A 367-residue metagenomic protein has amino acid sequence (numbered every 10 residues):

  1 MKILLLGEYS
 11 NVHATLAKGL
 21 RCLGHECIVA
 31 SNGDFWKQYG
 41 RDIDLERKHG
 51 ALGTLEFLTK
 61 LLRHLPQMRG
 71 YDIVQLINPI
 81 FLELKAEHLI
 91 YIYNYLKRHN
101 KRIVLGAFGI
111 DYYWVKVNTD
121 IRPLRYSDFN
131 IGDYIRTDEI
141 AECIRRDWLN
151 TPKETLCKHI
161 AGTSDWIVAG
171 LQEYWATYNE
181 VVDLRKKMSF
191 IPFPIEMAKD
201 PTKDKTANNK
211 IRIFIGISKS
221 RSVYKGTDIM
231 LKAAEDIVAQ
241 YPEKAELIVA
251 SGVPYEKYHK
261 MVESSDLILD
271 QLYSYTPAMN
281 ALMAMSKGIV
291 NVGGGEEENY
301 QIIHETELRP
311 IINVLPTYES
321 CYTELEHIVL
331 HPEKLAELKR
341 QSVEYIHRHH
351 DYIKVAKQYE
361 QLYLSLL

Functional and structural regions predicted by a protein language model:
Y39-R41, L105-T151, S220, E296 (+1 more regions): Acceptor-binding helix/loop patch of EC 2.4 sugar-transfer enzymes, predominantly nucleotide-sugar-dependent
L65-R69, Y91-R98, D128-I167: Membrane-proximal helix-turn-helix segments that form the acceptor-binding/catalytic region of lipid-linked
W114-V115, R145-M188, K232, Y359: A short, active-site helix/loop in glycosyltransferases that binds the activated sugar's phosphate group
S189-K225, L231: Conserved donor-binding/catalytic core segment of Leloir-type glycosyltransferases
E263-T276, I289-V290: Acidic donor-binding loop of glycosyltransferase active sites
I289-E297: Short hydrophobic beta-strand element within catalytic cores of glycosyltransferases and related nucleotide-activated
Y300-E326: Change "using UDP/GDP/dTDP sugars" to "using nucleotide sugars
E333-L364: A charged, aromatic-enriched C-terminal amphipathic alpha-helix characteristic of glycosyltransferases across folds
